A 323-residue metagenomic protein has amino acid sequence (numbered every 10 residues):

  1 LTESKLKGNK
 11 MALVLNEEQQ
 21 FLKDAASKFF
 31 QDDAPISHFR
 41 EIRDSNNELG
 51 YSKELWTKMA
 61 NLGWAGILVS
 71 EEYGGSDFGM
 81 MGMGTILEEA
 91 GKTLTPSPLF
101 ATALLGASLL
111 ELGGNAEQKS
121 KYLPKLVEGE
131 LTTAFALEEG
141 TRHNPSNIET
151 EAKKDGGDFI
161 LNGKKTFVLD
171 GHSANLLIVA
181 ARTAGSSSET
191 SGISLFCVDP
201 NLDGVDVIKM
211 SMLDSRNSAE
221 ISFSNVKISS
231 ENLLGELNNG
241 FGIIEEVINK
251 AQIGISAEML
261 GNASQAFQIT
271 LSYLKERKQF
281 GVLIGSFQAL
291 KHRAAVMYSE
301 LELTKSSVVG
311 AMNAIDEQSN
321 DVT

Functional and structural regions predicted by a protein language model:
T2-P98, L105, G113-Q118, K125-E130 (+3 more regions): Alpha-helical interface subdomain recognition
G63, G84-G91, A181, V198-L202 (+1 more regions): Short Ser/Thr-interspersed hydrophobic loop/turn segments at strand-loop and sheet-helix junctions that line or gate
S97-A107, E130-T132, L169-L177: FAD-binding core of FAD-dependent oxidoreductases, characterized by glycine-rich FAD pyrophosphate-binding loops
L99, G140-H143, F167-D170, S187 (+1 more regions): Short Gly/Pro-enriched turn/cap motifs at secondary-structure boundaries
E111-G114, K153, V179-R182, C197-D199 (+2 more regions): Short beta-strand-to-turn element immediately C-terminal to the catalytic PLP-Schiff-base lysine in fold type I
E128-E139: A short, Trp-centered hydrophobic/proline-enriched beta-strand micro-motif
N147-E149, F167, D199-S230, G235: Flexible, small-/acidic-enriched active-site or ligand-binding loops
N162-D206: A short core secondary-structure module
